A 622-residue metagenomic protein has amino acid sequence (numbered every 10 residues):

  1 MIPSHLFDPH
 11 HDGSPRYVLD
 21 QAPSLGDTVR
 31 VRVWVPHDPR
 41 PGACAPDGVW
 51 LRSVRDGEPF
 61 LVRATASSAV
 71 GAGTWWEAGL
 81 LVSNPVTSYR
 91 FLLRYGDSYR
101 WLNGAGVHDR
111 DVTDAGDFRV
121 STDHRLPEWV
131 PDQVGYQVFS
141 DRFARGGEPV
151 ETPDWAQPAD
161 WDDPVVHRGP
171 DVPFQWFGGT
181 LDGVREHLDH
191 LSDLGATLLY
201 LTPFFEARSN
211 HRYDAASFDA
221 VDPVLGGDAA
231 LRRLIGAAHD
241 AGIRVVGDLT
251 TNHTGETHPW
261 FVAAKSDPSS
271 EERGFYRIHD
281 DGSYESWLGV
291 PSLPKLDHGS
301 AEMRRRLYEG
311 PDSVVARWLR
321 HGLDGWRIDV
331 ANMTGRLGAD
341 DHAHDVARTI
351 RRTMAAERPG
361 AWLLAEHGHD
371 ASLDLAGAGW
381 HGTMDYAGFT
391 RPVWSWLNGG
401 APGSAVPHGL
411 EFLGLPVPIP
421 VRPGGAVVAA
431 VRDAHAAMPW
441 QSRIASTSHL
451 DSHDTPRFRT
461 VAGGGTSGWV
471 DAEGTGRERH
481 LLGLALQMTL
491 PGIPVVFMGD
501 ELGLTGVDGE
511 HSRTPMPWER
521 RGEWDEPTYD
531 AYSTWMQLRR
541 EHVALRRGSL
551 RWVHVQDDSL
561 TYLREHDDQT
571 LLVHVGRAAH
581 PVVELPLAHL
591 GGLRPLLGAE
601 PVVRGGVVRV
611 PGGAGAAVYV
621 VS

Functional and structural regions predicted by a protein language model:
M1-F139, R145, E151-W155, W161 (+6 more regions): Carbohydrate-interacting/catalytic domains
V33, V138, L191, L201 (+10 more regions): Conserved, mostly hydrophobic/aromatic
G135, F139-L198, F204-H321, A339 (+3 more regions): Substrate-binding/active-site clefts of carbohydrate-active enzymes
G135-Q137, L198-T202, V246-G247, G325-R327 (+5 more regions): Structural recognition of the beta-strand scaffold that forms the well-ordered cores of secreted hydrolase catalytic
D141-A144, F205-E206, T251-N252, D324 (+7 more regions): Short, solvent-exposed loop/turn segments at secondary-structure junctions
Y213-V221, V290-P291, G463-G468, G509-E519: Short glycine/proline- and charge-enriched loop/turn segments that cap or connect secondary-structure elements
I235-G247, N252-E272, D324-Q441, S446 (+3 more regions): Active-site-proximal helices and loops of the catalytic beta/alpha 8
D329-T334, S442-A472: Active-site clefts of carbohydrate-active enzymes
